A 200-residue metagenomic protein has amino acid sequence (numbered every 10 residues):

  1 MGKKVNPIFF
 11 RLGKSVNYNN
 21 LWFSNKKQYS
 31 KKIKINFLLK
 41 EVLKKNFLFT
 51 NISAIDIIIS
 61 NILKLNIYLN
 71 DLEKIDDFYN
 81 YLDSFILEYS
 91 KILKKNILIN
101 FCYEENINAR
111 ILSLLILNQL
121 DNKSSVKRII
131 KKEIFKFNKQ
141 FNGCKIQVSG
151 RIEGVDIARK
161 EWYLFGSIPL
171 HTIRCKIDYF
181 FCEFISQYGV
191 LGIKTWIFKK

Functional and structural regions predicted by a protein language model:
M1-K200: Ribosome-associated RNA-binding proteins
